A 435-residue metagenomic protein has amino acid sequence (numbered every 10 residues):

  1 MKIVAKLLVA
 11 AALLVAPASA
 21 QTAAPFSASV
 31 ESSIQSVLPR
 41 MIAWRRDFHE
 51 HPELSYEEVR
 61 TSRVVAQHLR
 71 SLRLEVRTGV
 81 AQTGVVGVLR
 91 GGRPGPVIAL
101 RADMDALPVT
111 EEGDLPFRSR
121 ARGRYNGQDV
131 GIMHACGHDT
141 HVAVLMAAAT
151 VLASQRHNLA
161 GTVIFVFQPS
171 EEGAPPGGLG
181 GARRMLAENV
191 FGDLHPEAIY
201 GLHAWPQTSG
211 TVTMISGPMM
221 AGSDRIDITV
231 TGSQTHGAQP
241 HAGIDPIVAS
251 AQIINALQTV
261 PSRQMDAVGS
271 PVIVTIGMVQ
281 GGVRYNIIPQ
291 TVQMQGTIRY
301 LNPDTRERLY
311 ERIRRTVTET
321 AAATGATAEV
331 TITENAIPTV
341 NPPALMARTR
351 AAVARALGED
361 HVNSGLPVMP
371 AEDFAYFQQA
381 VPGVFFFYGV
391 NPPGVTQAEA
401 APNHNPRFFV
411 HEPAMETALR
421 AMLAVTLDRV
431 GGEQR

Functional and structural regions predicted by a protein language model:
K2-A10: Sec-dependent signal peptide recognition, specifically the positively charged N-region followed immediately by
A11-S19, V37: Hydrophobic h-region of N-terminal signal peptides that target proteins for export in Gram-negative bacteria
Q21-P25, S71, V248-R435: Metal-dependent amide/peptide-bond hydrolase catalytic core, centered on the "pita-bread" metallohydrolase fold
T22-M133, A143-G161: Acidic/His- and Gly-rich active-site-bordering loop/insert found across diverse amide/peptide-bond hydrolases
F48, G87, L100, H138 (+8 more regions): Divalent metal-coordination and catalytic microenvironments
L89, V230-G232, I298: Hydrophobic beta-strand positions in extracellular immunoglobulin-like domains
A121-M133, D139-T140, V151-L152, H157-M278 (+2 more regions): Histidine/acidic-residue-rich, glycine-tolerant segments that coordinate divalent metal ions
